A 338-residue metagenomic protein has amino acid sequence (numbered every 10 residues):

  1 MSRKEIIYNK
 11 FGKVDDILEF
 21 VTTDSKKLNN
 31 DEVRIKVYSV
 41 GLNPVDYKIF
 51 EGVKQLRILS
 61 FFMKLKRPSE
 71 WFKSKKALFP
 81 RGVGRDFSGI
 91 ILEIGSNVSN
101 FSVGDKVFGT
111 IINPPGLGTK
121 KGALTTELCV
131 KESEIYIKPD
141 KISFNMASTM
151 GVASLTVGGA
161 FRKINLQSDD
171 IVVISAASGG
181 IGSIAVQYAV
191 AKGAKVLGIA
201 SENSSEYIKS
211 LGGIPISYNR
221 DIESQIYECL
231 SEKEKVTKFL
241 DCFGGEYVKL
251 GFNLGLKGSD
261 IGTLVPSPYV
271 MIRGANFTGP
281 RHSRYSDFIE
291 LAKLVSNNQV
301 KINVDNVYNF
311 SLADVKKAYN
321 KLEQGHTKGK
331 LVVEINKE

Functional and structural regions predicted by a protein language model:
K10-P44, I49, P80-G82, V307: A short N-terminal beta-strand-loop micro-motif at the entrance of redox/enzyme domains
K26-V40, Q55-N113: Glycine-rich beta-strand-centered segment in the early N-terminal region that forms part of a ligand/cofactor-binding
K73-P80, K106, T110-A176: NAD(P)H dinucleotide-binding glycine-rich loop of Rossmann-like/cofactor-binding domains, especially the beta1-alpha1
S148-N219: Mid-domain Rossmann-like dinucleotide-binding core that forms the NAD(H)/NADP(H) cofactor-binding site
L197, I214-T278: Glycine-rich cofactor phosphate-binding loops and adjacent beta1-alpha1 units of small-molecule cofactor enzyme domains
S259-V304: Rossmann-fold dehydrogenase core element
F288-E338: C-terminal hydrophobic helical "lid"/dimerization subdomain of Rossmann-like NAD(P)H-dependent oxidoreductases
